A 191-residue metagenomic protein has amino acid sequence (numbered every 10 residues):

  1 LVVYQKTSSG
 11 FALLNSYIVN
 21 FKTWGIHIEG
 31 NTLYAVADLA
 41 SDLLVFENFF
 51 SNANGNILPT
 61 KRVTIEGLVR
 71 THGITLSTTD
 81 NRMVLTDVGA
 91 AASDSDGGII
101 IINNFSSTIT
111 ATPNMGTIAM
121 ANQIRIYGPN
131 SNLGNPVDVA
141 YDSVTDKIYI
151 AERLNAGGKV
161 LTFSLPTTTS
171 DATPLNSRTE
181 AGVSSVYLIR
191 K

Functional and structural regions predicted by a protein language model:
L1, A40-D42, S95-D96, G157-K159: A detector of repeated loop/turn-to-beta-strand junctions in beta-rich toroidal repeat architectures
V3, S16-I28, Y34-V45, N52 (+1 more regions): Outer-membrane pore/translocation modules
V3-F11, V45-N56, A90, I100-T117 (+2 more regions): Short loop/turn segments immediately following beta-strands, especially the blade-tip and inter-blade linker loops
K6, A37-A40, N48, T79 (+3 more regions): Short loop/turn segments immediately following the C-termini of beta-strands
G10-Y17, G55-I65, M120-N130, D171-R178: A short beta-strand motif characteristic of beta-propeller blades
Y17-V36, V63-R82, T86-A91, P129-T145 (+1 more regions): Beta-rich, blade/repeat-based domains predominating in secreted/periplasmic proteins but also intracellular
A92-L154: Intrinsically disordered, low-complexity segments enriched in Gly and acidic/Ser/Thr residues that form flexible
R153-K191: Blade-level signature of beta-propeller repeat domains, shared across WD40, Kelch, NHL, RCC1 and BNR/Asp-box propellers
